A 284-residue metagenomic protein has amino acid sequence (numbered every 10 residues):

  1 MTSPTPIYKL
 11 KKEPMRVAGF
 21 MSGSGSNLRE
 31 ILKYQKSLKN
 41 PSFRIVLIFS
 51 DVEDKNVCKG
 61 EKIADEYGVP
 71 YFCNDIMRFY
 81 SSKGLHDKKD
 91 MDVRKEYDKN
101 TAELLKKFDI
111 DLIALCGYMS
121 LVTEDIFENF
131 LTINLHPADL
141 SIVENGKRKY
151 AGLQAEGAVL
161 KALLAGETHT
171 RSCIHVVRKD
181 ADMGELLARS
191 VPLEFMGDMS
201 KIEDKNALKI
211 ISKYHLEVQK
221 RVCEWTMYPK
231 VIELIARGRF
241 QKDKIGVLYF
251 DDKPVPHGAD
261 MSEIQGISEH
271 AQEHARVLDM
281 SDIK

Functional and structural regions predicted by a protein language model:
M1-K284: One-carbon transfer enzymes
